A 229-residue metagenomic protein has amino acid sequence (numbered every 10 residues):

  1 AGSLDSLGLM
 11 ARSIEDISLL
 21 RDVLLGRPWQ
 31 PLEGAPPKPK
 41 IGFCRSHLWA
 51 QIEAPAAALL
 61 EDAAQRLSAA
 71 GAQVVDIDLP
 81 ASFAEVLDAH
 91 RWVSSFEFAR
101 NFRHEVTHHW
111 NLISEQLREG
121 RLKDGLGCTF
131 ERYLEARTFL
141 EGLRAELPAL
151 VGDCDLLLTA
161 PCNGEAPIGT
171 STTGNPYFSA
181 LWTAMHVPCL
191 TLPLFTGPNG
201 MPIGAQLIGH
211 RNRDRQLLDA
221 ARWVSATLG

Functional and structural regions predicted by a protein language model:
A1-W49, E61-A70, L134, T138 (+1 more regions): Structural helix-boundary/capping segments
K38-K40, W92-P148, P193-G204: Short helix-loop capping/hinge segments that flank enzyme active sites or metal/cofactor-binding pockets
A54-A56, V86-F96, I168-T173: Short glycine/threonine-rich loop-to-helix capping motif typified by GTGT followed within a few residues by an Asp-Pro
P55-D78, R103-H109, Y133, R137-C154: Acyltransferase
S82-E85, G164-A166: Short, active-site-adjacent cap segments at secondary-structure transitions
H90, E135, F139, C162-L181: Short, surface-exposed loop/helix-turn segments at secondary-structure junctions that function as lids/hinges flanking
E146-P148, T172-P193: Small-aliphatic-rich amphipathic alpha-helix that forms the alpha element of a beta-alpha
